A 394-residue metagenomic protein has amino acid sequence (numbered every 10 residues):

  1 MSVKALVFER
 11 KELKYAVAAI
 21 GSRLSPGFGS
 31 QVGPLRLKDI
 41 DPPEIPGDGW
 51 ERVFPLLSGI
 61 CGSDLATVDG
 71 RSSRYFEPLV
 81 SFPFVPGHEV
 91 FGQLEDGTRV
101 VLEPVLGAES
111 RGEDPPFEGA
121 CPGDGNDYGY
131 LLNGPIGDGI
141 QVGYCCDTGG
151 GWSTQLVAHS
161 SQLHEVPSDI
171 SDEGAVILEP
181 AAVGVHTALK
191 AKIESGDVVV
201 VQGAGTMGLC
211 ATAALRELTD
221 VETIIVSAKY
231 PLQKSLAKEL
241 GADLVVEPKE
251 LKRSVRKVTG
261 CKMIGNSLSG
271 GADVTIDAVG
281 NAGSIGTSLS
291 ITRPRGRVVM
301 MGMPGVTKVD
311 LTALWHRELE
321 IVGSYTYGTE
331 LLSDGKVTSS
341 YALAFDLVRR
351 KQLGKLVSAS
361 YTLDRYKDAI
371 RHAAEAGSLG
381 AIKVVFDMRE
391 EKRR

Functional and structural regions predicted by a protein language model:
M1, G286, T338-R394: C-terminal hydrophobic helical "lid"/dimerization subdomain of Rossmann-like NAD(P)H-dependent oxidoreductases
M1-P86, R389-R394: Short N-terminal strand-loop motif that marks the start of NAD(P)H/FAD-dependent oxidoreductase cofactor-binding domains
D41-G59, S73-G125, P167-D169: Glycine-rich beta-strand-centered segment in the early N-terminal region that forms part of a ligand/cofactor-binding
E77, H88, L106-Q202: NAD(P)H dinucleotide-binding glycine-rich loop of Rossmann-like/cofactor-binding domains, especially the beta1-alpha1
G87, G208-L209: N-terminal Rossmann-fold NAD(P) dinucleotide-binding loop
V198-A204, R216-I285: Adenosine-nucleotide cofactor-binding segment
R256-G265, S269, K308-A359, K367-D368: C-terminal substrate-binding/catalytic core of Rossmann-like NAD(P)-dependent dehydrogenases/reductases
S290-K308, I321: ADP-ribose/adenylate-binding Rossmann-like module
